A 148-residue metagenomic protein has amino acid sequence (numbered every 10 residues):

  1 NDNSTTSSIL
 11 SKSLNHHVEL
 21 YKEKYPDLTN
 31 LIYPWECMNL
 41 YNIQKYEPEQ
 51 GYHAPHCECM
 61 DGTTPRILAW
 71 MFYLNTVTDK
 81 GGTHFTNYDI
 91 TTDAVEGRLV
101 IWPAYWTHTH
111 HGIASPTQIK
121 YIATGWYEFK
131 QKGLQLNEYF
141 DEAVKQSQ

Functional and structural regions predicted by a protein language model:
N1-L99, T107-Q148: Fe(II)/2-oxoglutarate oxygenase catalytic core
